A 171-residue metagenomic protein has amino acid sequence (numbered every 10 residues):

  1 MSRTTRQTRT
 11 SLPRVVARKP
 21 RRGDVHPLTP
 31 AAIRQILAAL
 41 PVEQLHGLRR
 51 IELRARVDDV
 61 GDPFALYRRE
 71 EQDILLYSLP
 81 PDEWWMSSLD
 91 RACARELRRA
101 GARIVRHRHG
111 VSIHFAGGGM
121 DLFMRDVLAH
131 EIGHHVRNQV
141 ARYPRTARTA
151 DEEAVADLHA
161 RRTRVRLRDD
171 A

Functional and structural regions predicted by a protein language model:
M1-G117: A metal-dependent hydrolase signature that marks the N-terminal structural subdomain at the beginning of catalytic folds
T29, R125, E152: Hydrophobic (often cysteine-bearing) scaffold residues that line and stabilize catalytic clefts of nucleotide/cofactor
V42-L45, A141-R142, V165: Residue-level recognition of short, structured coil/turn motifs that connect secondary structure elements
G117-D121, D126: Basic amphipathic recognition helices
D126-Q139, A156: Active-site recognition of the HExxH zinc-binding catalytic motif
N138-T146: Substrate-binding clefts and substrate-entry loops adjacent to catalytic sites of polymer-processing enzymes acting on
A147-A171: Post-HExxH zinc-binding segment in Zn-dependent metallohydrolases
